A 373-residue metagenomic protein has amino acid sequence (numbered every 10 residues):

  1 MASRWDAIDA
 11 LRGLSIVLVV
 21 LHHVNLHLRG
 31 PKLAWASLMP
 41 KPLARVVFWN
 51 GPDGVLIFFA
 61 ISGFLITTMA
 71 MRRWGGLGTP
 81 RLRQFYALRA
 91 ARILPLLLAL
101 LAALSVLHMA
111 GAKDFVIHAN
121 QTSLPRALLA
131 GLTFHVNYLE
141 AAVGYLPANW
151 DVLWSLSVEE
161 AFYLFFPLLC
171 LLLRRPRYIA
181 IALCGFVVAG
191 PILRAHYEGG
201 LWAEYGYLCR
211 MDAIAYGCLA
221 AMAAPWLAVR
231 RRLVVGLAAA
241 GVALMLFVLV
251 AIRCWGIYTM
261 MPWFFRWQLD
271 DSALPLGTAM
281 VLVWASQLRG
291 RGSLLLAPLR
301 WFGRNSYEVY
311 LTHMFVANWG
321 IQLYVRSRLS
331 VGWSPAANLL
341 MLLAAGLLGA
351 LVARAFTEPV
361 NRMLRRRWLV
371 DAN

Functional and structural regions predicted by a protein language model:
M1-A7, L21-P52, T67-Q84, V106 (+3 more regions): Alpha-helical transmembrane segments in multi-pass integral membrane proteins
D9, F85, L153-S157, Y163 (+1 more regions): Short alpha-helical catalytic segment bearing the HExxH-like zincin motif of zinc-dependent metalloproteases
D9, G13-I16, S62, L94-L101 (+6 more regions): Residues within membrane-spanning alpha-helices of integral membrane proteins, especially the hydrophobic core/packing
L11, L18-L21, I57-F59, L65 (+5 more regions): Hydrophobic residues within membrane-embedded alpha-helical segments of Major Facilitator Superfamily
I16-H22, L100, R177-H196, A238-V250 (+1 more regions): Small-polar-interrupted transmembrane alpha-helices in polytopic inner-membrane proteins
L38-V46, L94-L97, L101-V158, A189-G200 (+3 more regions): Membrane-interface helix-loop-helix regions
R83, A87-L100, F166, C170 (+1 more regions): Alpha-helical transmembrane segments of multi-pass membrane proteins
E160-V188, M222-A239: Solvent-exposed interhelical
